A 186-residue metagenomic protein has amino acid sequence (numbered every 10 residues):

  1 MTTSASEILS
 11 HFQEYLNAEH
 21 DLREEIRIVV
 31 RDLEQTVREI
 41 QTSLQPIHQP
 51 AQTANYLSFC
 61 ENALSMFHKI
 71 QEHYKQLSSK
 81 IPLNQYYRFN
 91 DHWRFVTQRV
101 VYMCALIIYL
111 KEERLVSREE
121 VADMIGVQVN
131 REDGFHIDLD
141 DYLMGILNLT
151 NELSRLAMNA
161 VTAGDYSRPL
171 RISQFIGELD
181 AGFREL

Functional and structural regions predicted by a protein language model:
M1-S78: Leu/Val/Ala/Ile-rich N-terminal alpha-helices, chiefly Sec-type signal peptides and the beginnings
T3-S10, V101, I107-N148, N159 (+2 more regions): Intrinsic, low-complexity N-terminal interaction/targeting segments
H11, Y15, L106, L179: Residues that form generic nucleotide/phosphate-binding pockets
E14, A18-D32, A51-N62, Q85-F95 (+2 more regions): Non-transmembrane, amphipathic alpha-helical segments
V30, E34-V37, L143, L147-S154 (+1 more regions): Hydrophobic faces of stable alpha-helices that mediate helix-helix packing
V37, Q41-L44, F67, Q71-Y74 (+5 more regions): A structural signal for well-ordered alpha-helices, especially hydrophobic packing surfaces of coiled-coils
Y56-E132: Long, charged all-alpha helical bundle/coiled-coil segments in cytosolic proteins
T162-L186: Long amphipathic all-alpha helical oligomerization modules
